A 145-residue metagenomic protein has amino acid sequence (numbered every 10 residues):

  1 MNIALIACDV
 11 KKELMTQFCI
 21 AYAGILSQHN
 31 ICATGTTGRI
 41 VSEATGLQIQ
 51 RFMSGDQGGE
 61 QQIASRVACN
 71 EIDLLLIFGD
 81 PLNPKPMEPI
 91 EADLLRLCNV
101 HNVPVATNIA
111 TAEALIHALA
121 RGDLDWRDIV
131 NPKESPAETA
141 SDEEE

Functional and structural regions predicted by a protein language model:
E13-G24: Histidine-anchored nucleotide/phosphate-binding helix
Q28-T37: Short internal beta-strands
N30, L47-Q57, W126-I129: Short hydrophobic/aromatic-enriched beta-strand-loop microsegments
C32, L95-L115: Short, acidic/small-residue loops that bind anionic groups at enzyme active sites
E60-V100: Mid-chain, well-packed structural core segment of small domains
A110-E143: Short, glycine-/small-residue-rich phosphate/pyrophosphate-handling segment
